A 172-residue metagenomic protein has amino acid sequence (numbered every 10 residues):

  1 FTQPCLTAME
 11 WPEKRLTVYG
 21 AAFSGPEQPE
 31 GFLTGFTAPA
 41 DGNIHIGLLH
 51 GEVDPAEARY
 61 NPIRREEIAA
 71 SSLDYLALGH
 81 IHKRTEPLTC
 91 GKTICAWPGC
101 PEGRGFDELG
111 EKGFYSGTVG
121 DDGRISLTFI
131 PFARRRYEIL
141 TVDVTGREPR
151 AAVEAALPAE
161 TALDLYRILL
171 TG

Functional and structural regions predicted by a protein language model:
F1-T118: His/Asp/Glu-rich metal-coordinating catalytic cores of metallo-dependent phosphodiesterases/hydrolases acting on
C5-K14, A96-A162, R167-L169: Binuclear metal-dependent phosphoesterase catalytic core
